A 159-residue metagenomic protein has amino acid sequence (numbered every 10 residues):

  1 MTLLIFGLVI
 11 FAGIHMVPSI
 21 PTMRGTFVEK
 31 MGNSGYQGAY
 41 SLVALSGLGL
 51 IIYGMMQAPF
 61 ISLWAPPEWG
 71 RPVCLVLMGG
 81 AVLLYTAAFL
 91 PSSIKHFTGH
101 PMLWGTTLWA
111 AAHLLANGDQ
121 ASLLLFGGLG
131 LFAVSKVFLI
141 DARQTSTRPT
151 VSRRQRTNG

Functional and structural regions predicted by a protein language model:
M1-F97, W104-G159: Membrane-anchoring alpha-helices and their flanking helix-loop junctions
